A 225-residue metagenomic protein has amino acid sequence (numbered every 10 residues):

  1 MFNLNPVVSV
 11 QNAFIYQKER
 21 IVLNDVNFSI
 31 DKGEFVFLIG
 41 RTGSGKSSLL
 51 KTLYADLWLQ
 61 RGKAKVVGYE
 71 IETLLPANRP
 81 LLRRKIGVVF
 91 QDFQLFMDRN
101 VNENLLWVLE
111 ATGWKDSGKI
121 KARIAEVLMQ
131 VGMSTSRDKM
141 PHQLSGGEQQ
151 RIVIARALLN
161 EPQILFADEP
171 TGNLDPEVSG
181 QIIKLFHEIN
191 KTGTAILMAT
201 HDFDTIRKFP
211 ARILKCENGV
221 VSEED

Functional and structural regions predicted by a protein language model:
Y54: Helix-to-loop junction immediately C-terminal to a conserved catalytic motif
G62-I71: Conserved ABC transporter NBD signature motif
E70, G118-T135: Conserved ABC ATPase "signature" region
I71-G87, K191: ABC ATPase NBD coupling module
M140-L144, E148-Q150: Conserved ABC ATPase signature
L159-Q163: A short, proline-enriched helix->beta-strand linker immediately N-terminal to the Walker B motif in ABC-type P-loop
L165-D168: Catalytic Walker B motif of ABC-type/P-loop ATPase nucleotide-binding domains
